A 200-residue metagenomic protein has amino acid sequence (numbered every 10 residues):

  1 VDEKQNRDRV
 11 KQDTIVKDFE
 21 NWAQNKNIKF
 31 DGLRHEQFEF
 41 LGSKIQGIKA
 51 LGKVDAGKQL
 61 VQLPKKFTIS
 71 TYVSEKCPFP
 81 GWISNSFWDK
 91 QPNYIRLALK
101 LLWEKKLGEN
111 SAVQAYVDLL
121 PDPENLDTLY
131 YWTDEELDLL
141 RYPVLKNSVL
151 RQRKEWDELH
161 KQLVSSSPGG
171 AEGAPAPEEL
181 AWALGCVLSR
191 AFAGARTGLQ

Functional and structural regions predicted by a protein language model:
V1-F67, Y72-E75, K105-Q200: Long, positively charged leader/targeting segments at protein N-termini
T71-W88: Short, compositionally biased
N85-Q91, I95-W103: E2/UBC-UEV (E2-variant) core
